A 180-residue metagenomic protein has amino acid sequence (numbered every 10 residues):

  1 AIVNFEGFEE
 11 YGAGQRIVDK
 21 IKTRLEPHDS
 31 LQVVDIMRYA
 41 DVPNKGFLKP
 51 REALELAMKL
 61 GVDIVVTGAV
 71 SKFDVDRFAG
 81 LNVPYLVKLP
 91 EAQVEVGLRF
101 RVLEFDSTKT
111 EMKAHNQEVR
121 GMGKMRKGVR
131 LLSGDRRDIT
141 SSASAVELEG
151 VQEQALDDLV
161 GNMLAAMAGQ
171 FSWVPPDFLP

Functional and structural regions predicted by a protein language model:
I2, E6, R38, L81 (+2 more regions): Generic alpha-helix detector with strongest preference for long hydrophobic helices that associate with membranes
I2-D74, R101-Q117, N162, A166: N-terminal segment of the mature soluble domain
K59, V75, P90-P180: C-terminal/domain-edge helix-coil "capping" segments
V75-L81: Extracytoplasmic/secreted cell-surface and envelope-processing proteins
P84-V87: Extracellular loop and loop/strand-boundary signature of outer-membrane beta-barrel proteins
